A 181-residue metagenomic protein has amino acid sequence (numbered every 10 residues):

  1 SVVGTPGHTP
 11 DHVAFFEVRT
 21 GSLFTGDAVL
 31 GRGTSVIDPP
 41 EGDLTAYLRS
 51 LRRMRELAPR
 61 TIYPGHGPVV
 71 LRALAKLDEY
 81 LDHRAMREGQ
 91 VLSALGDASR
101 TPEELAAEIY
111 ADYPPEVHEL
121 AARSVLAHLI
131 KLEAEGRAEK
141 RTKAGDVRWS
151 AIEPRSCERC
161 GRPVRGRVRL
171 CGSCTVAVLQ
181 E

Functional and structural regions predicted by a protein language model:
S1-E88: Metallo-beta-lactamase
V18, R141-A144, R165: Structural motif
S93-P154: C-terminal regulatory/interaction regions
E153-S156, R167: Short metal-coordination and nucleic-acid-contact micro-motifs, chiefly zinc-binding Cys/His arrays
C157-C160, C171-C174: Short cysteine-rich clusters marking metal-coordination/redox-active sites
R162-R165, L179: Short functional micro-motifs and their immediate structural scaffolds
C174-E181: Short Cys/His-rich micro-motifs in 6-15 aa windows
